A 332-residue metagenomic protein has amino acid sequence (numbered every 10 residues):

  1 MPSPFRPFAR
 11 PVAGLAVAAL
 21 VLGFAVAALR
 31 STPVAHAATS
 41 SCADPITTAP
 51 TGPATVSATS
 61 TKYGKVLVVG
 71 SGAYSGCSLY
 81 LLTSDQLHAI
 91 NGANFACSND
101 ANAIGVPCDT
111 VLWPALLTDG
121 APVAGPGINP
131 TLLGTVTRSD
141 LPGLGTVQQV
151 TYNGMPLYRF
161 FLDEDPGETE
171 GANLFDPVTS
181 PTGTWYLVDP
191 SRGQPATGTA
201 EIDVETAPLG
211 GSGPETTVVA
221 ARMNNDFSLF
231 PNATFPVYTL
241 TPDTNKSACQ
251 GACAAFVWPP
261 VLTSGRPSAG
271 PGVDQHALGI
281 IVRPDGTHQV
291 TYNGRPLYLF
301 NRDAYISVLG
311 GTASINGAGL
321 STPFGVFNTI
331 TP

Functional and structural regions predicted by a protein language model:
M1-A9: N-terminal secretory signal peptides that target proteins for export/translocation
P4, L15, A28-L29: Short terminal targeting/anchoring segments and short Lys/Arg-rich nucleic-acid-contact patches
A9-V17: Sec-dependent signal peptide hydrophobic core
L22-D44: C-terminal region of N-terminal signal peptides and the immediate post-cleavage residues of exported proteins
H36-P332: Compact beta-sheet-dominated domain cores in extracellular/mature segments
